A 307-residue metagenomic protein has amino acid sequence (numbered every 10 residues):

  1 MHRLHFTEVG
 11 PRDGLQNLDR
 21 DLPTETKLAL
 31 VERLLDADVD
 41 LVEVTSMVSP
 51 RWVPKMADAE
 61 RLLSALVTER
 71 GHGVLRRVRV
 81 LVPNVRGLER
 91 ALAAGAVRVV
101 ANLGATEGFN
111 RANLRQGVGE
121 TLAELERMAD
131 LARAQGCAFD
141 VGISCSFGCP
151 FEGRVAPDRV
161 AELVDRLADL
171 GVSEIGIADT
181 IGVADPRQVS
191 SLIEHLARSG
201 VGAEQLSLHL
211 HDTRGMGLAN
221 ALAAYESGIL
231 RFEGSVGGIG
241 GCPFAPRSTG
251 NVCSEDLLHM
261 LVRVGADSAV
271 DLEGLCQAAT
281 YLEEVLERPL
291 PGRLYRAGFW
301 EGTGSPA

Functional and structural regions predicted by a protein language model:
M1-A307: Catalytic cores and adjacent flexible loops of soluble metabolic enzymes that perform enolate/carbanion chemistry on
